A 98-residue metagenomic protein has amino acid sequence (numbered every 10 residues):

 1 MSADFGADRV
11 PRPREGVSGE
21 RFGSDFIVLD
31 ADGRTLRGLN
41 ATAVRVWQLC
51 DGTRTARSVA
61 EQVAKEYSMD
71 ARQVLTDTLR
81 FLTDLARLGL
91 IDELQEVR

Functional and structural regions predicted by a protein language model:
M1-A31: Long, low-complexity, charged/polar intrinsically disordered regions in eukaryotic proteins
D32-R98: Long, charge-rich, low-complexity alpha-helical segments
